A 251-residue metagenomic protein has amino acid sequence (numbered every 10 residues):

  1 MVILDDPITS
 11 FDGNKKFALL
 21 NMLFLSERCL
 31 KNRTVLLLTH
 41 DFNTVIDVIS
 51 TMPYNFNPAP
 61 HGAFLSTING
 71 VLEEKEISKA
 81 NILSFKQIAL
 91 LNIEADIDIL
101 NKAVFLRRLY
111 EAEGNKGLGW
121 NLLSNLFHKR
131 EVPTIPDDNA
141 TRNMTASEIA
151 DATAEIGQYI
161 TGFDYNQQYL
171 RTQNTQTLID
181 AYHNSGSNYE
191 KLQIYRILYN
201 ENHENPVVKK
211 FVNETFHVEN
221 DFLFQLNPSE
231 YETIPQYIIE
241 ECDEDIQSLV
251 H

Functional and structural regions predicted by a protein language model:
M1-E73: Switch/communication elements of ASCE P-loop NTPase nucleotide-binding domains
C29, T51-H251: Acidic, Mg2+-coordinating catalytic modules of nucleic-acid enzymes
